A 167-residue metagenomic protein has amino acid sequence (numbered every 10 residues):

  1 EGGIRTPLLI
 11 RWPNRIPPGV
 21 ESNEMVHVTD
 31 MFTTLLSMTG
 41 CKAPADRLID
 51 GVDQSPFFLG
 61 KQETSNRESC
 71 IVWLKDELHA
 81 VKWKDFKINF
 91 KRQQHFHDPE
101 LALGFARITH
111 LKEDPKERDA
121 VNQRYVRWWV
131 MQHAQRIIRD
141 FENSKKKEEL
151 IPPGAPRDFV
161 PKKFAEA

Functional and structural regions predicted by a protein language model:
E1, I16-V20, E24, T29-K116: C-terminal cap/loop subdomain of S1 sulfatases and analogous C-terminal strand-loop tails that border
G3, G51-V52, M131, I138: Alpha-helix initiation and N-capping motif
R5-L9, F105: Catalytic cores of eukaryotic secretory-pathway lumenal/extracellular enzymes that build and remodel glycoconjugates
L9-I10, V28, W128: Active-site-proximal cap/loop segments of hydrolase catalytic domains
M31, W83-N89, Q94-H95, L101-R107 (+1 more regions): Long, internal low-complexity/basic segments
